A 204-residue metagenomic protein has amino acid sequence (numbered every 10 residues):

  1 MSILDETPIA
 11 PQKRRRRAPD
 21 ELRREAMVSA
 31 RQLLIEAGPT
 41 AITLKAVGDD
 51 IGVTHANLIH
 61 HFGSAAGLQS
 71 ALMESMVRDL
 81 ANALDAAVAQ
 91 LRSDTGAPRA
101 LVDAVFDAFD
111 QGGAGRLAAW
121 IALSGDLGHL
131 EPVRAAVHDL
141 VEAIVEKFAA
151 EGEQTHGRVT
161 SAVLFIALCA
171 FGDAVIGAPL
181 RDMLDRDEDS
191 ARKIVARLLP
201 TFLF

Functional and structural regions predicted by a protein language model:
M1-E21: N-terminal intrinsically disordered/low-complexity leader segments
L22-E25, S29-G67, A71: Helix-turn-helix
F62, I121-G125: Short helix-capping/turn signature of helix-turn-helix
A65, L72, M76, L80 (+1 more regions): Hydrophobic/aromatic residues within well-ordered alpha-helical segments
A71, N82-G115, V159, V163: Hydrophobic alpha-helical connector segments
S75, D79, A108, C169-I176: Phosphate/oxyanion-binding loops and surfaces in catalytic or ligand/nucleic-acid-binding neighborhoods
V105, A118-A122, V163-A170: Short alpha-helical scaffolding segments that buttress acidic/His motifs in well-ordered protein cores
L127-A135, F148-L203: Hydrophobic/aromatic-rich alpha-helical bundle segments in the mid-to-C-terminal region
